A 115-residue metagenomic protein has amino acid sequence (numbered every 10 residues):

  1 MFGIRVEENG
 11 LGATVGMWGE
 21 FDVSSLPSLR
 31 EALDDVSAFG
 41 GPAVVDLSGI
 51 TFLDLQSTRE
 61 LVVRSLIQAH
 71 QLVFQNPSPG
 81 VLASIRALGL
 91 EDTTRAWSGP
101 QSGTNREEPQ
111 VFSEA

Functional and structural regions predicted by a protein language model:
M1-A115: STAS-like cytosolic regulatory interaction modules
